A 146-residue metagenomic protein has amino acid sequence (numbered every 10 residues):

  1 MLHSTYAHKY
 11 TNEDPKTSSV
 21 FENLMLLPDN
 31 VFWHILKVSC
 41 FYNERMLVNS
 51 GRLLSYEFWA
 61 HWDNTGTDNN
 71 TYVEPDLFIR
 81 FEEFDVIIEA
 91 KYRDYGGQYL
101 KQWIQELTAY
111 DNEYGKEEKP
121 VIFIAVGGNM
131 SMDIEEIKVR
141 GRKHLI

Functional and structural regions predicted by a protein language model:
M1-I146: Charged, terminal alpha-helix-loop-beta segments that serve as non-catalytic nucleic-acid engagement and/or assembly
